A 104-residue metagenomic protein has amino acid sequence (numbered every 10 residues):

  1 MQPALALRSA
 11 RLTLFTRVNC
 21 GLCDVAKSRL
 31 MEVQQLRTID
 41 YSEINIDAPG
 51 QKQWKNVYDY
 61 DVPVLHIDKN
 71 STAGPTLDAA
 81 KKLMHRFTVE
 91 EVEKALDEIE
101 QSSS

Functional and structural regions predicted by a protein language model:
M1-S9, S71, S102-S104: Short, low-complexity, intrinsically disordered N-terminal peptides in bacterial proteins
Q2-R37: Local sequence-structure signature of Cys/Sec-based thiol-disulfide redox active-site neighborhoods
D24, M31, K52, E90 (+1 more regions): Alpha-helical elements of the RecA-like P-loop NTPase motor core of helicases
T38-K52: Thiol-based oxidoreductase modules, predominantly thioredoxin-like and allied folds used for disulfide exchange
W54-V57: Short glycine-biased active-site loop of nucleotidyltransferases that positions the nucleotide triphosphate and helps
D59-D68: Structural micro-motif
I67-S104: Non-catalytic, surface beta->alpha helical segment in thiol-disulfide oxidoreductase systems
